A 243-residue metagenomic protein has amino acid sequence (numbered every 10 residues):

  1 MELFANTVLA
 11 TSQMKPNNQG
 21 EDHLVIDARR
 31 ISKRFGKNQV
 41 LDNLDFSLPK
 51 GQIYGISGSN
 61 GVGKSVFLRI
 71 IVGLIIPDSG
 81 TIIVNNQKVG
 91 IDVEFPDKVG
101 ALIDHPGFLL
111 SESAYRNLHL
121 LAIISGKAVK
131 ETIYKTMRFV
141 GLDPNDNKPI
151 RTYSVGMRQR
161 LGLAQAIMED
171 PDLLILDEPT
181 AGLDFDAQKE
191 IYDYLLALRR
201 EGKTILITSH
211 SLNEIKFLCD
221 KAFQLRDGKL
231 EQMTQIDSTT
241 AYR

Functional and structural regions predicted by a protein language model:
S57-S59: The feature captures the beta-strand-to-loop junction immediately N-terminal to the Walker
V72: Helix-to-loop junction immediately C-terminal to a conserved catalytic motif
G80-F95: Conserved ABC transporter NBD signature motif
H119, A128-N145: Conserved ABC ATPase "signature" region
L174-D177: Catalytic Walker B motif of ABC-type/P-loop ATPase nucleotide-binding domains
S209-H210: H-loop/switch region of ABC-family ATPase nucleotide-binding domains
